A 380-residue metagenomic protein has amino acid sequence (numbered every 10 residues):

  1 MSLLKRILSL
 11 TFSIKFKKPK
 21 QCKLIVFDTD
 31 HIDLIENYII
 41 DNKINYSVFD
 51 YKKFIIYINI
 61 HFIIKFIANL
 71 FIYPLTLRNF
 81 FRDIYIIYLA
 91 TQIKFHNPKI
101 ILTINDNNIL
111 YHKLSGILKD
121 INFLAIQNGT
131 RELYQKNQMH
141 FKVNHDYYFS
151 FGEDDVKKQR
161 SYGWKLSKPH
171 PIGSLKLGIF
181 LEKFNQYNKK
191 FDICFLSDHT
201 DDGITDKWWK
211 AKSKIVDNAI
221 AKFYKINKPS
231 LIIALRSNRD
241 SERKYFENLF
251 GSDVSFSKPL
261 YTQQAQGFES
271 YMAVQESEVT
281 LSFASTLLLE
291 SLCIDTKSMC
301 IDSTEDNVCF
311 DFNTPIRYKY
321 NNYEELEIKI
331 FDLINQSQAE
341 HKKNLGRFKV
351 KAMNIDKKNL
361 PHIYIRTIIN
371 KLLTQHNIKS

Functional and structural regions predicted by a protein language model:
S2-F16, K20-I179, L288: Active-site and donor-binding regions of nucleotide-sugar-utilizing enzymes
F49-F54, D106, N128-G129, G173-S174 (+3 more regions): Short loop/turn segments at strand-loop or loop-helix junctions that form parts of catalytic or ligand-binding pockets
I56-F62, L133-M139, K158-S161, I179-F184 (+5 more regions): Short, charged, surface-exposed secondary-structure boundary motifs
H145, L166, P171, F250-G251 (+1 more regions): Catalytic binding pocket for nucleotide-activated donors in carbohydrate/polymer assembly enzymes
L177-L249: Conserved catalytic-core segment of nucleotide-activated headgroup transferases in glycan assembly
R236-I294: Donor nucleotide-activated moiety binding/catalytic core segment of transferases that use nucleotide-activated donors
I355-S380: C-terminal alpha-helical cap of glycosyltransferases
